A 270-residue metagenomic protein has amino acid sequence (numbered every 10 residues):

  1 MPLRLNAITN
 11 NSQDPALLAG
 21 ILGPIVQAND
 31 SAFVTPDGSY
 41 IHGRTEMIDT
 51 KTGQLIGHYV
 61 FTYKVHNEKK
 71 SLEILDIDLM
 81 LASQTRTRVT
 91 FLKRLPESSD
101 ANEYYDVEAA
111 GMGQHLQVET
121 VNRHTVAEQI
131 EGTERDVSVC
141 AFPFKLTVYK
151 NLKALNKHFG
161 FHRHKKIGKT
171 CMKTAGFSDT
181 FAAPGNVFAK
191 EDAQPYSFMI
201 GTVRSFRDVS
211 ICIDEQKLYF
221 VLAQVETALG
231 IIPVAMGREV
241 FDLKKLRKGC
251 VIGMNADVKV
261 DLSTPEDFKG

Functional and structural regions predicted by a protein language model:
M1-T35: N-terminal alpha-helical "arm" segments
N10-Q13, C250-E266: Short, charged beta-turn/beta-strand-edge "cap" motif at the junction between a beta-strand and an adjacent loop
V34-D192, Y196-M199: Long, hydrophobic alpha/beta structural blocks
E119-T120, I232-R238: Short amphipathic beta-strand/extended segments with alternating polar/hydrophobic composition
S205-V234: OB-fold (S1/OB) nucleic-acid-binding surfaces
R238-M254: Short nucleic-acid-contacting surface segments enriched for D/E, G, S/T with interspersed K/R
K269-G270: Membrane-proximal bilayer-interacting regions
